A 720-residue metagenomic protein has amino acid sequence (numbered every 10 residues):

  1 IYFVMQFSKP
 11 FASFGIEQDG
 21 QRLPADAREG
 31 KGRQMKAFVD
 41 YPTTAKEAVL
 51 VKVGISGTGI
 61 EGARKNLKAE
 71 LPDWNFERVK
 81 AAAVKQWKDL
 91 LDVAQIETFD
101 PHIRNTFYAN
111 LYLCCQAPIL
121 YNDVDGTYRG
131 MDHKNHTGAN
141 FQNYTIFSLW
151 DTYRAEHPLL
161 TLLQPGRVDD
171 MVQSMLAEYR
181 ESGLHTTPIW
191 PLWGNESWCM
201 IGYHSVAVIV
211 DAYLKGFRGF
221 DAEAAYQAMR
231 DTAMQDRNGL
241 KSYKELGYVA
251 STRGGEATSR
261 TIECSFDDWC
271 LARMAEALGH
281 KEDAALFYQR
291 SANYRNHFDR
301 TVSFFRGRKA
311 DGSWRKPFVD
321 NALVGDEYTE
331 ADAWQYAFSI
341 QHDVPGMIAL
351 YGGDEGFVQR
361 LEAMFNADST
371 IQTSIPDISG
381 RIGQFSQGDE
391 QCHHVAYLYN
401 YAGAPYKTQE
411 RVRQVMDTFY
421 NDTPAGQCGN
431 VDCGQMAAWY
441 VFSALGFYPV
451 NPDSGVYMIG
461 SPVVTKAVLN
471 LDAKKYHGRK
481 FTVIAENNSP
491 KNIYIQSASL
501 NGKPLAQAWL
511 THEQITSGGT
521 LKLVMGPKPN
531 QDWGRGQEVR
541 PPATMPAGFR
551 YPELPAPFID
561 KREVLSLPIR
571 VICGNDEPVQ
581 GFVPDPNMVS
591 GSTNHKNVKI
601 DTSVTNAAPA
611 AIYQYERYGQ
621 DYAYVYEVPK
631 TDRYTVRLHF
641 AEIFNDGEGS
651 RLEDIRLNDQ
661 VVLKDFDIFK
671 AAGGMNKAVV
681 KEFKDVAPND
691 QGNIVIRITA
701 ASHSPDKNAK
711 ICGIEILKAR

Functional and structural regions predicted by a protein language model:
I1-N143, A177, H185, E223 (+3 more regions): Acidic/polar, glycine-enriched structural segments that form the non-catalytic walls/loops of the carbohydrate-binding
I1-V49, S56-G62, L67-A69, R167-F298 (+2 more regions): Active-site cavity-forming subdomains of large catalytic enzyme subunits
I16-G32, L500-T511, Q660-K681: Solvent-exposed beta-strand/loop surfaces of large extracellular or lumenal domains
K46-V49, L469, R479-T482, T516-G534 (+5 more regions): Short, well-structured beta-strand segments within conserved domains
A139-H157, L162-Q164, G202, V206 (+4 more regions): Active-site core of glycosidic bond-cleaving carbohydrate-active enzymes
P462-V464, P490-I495, D646-R656: Short coil-to-beta strand junction motifs in C2/discoidin
N487-L554, P688-G692: C-terminal beta-sandwich/jelly-roll accessory domains of carbohydrate-active enzymes
E553-R720: Compositionally biased, intrinsically disordered or flexible polar/acidic segments
